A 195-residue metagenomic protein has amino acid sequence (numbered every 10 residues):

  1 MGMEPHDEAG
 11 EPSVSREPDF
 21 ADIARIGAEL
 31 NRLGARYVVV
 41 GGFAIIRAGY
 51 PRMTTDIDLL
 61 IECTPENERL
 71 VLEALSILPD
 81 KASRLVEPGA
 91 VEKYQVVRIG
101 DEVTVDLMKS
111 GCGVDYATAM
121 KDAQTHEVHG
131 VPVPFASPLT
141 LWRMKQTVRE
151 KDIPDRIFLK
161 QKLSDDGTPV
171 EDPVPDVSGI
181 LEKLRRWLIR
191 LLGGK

Functional and structural regions predicted by a protein language model:
M1-K195: Compositionally biased terminal segments of proteins
